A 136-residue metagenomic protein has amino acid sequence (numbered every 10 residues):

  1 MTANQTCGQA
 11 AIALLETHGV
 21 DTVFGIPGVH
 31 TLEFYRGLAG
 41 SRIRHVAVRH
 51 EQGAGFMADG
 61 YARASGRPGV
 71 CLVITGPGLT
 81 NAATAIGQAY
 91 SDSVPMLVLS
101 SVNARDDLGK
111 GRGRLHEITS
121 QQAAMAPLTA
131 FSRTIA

Functional and structural regions predicted by a protein language model:
M1-A136: N-terminal alpha/beta PP-like core and its mobile active-site loop of ThDP/TPP-dependent enzymes
